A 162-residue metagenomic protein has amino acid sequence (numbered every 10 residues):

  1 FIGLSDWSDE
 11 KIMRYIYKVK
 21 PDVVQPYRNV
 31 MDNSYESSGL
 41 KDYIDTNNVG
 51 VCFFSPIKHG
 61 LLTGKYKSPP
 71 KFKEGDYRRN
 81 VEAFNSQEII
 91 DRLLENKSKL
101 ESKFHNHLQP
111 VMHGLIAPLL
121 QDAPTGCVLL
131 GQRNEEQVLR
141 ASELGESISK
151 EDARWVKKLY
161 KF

Functional and structural regions predicted by a protein language model:
F1-F162: Beta/alpha (TIM)-barrel catalytic core signal, keyed to glycine-rich beta->alpha loops juxtaposed to Asp/Glu that bind
